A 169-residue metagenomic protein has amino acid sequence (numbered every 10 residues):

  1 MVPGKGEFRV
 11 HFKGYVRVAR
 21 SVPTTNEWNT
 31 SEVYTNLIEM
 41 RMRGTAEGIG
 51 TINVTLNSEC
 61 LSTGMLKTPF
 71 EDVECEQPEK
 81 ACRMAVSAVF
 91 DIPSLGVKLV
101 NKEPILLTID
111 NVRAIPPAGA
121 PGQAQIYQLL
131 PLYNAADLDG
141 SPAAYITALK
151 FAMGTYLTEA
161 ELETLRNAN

Functional and structural regions predicted by a protein language model:
M1-N169: Extracytosolic secretory-pathway proteins
